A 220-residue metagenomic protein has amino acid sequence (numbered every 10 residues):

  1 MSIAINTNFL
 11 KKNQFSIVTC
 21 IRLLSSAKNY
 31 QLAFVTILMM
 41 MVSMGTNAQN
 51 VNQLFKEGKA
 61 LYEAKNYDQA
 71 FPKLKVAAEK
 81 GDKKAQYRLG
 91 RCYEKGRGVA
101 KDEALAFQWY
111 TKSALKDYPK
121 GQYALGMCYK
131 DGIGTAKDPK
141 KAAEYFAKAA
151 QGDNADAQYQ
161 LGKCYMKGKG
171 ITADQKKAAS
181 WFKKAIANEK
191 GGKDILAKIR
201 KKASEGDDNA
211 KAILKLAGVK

Functional and structural regions predicted by a protein language model:
M1-K28: N-terminal secretory signal peptides that target proteins for export/translocation
Q49, E79-D82, K95-R97, L115-Y118 (+5 more regions): Short helix-capping/linker turns of helical repeat alpha-solenoids
V51, A187-K220: Terminal, low-structured helical/coil segments at or just beyond the last alpha-helical repeat
Q53-L54, A60-L61, K73, R88-K95 (+4 more regions): Hydrophobic face of amphipathic alpha-helices that form TPR/SEL1-like repeat modules and related alpha-solenoid
A173-K190: TPR/TPR-like (Sel1-like) alpha-helical repeat modules
